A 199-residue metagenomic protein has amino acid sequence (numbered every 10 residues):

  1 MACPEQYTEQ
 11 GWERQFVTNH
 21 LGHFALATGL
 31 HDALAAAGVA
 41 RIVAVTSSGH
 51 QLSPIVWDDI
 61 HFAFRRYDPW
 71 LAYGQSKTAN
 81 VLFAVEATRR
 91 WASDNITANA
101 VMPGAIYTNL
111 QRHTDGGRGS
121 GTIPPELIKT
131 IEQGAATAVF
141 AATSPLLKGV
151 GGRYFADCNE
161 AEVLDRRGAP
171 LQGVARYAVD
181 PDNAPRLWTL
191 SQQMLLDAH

Functional and structural regions predicted by a protein language model:
M1-T114, Q193-A198: Rossmann-fold NAD(P)H-dependent dehydrogenase/reductase core
Q10, R14, Y67, L71 (+2 more regions): Short coil/turn segments at secondary-structure junctions
S48, G151-E160, M194-H199: A broadly tuned preference for mixed-charge, low-complexity surface segments
P54, A175-H199: Non-catalytic terminal and boundary segments that flank Rossmann-like NAD(P)-dependent oxidoreductase
D59-Y67, T114-T122, R166-V174: Short glycine/proline- and charge-enriched loop/turn segments that cap or connect secondary-structure elements
S76, I123-L171, A178-P185: C-terminal helical subdomain
L82, A136, T189: Short, contiguous clusters of charged residues that form electrostatic/catalytic patches at enzyme active sites, used
T97-H113, Y154-G173: Short flexible/disordered coil segments
